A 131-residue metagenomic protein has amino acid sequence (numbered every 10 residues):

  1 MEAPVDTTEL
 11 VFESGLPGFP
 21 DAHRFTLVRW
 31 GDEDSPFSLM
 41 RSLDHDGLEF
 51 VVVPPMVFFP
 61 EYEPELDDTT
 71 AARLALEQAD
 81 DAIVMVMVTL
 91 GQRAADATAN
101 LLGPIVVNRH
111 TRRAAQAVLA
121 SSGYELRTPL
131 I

Functional and structural regions predicted by a protein language model:
M1-E61, A79-I131: Long, compositionally biased stretches
D68-Q78: Short active-site loop/helix that positions an aromatic residue
